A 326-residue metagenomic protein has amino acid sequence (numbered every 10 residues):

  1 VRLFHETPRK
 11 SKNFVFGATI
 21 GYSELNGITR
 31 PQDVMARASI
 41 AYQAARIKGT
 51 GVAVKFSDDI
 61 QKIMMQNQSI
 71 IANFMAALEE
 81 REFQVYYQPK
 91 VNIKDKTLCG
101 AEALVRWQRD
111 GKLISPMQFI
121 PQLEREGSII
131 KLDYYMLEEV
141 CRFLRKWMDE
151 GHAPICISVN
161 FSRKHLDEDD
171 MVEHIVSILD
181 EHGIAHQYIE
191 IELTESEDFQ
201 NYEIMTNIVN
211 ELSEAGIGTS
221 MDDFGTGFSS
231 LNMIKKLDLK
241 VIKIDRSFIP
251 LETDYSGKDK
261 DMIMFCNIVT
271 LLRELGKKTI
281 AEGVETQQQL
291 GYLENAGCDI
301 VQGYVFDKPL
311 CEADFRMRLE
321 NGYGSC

Functional and structural regions predicted by a protein language model:
R2, E6-N13, T19-K48, V54-S69 (+8 more regions): Cyclic nucleotide signaling catalytic output domains
E6-S11, K48-G49, E80, N92 (+4 more regions): Nucleotide second-messenger and two-component phosphorelay signaling modules
K12, G127-S128: Catalytic-site/binding-pocket detector for metal-dependent nucleotidyl cyclases and the c-di-GMP signaling machinery
E24, I28, I93-E102, S128-I204 (+1 more regions): Catalytic core of bacterial c-di-GMP phosphodiesterases, primarily the EAL and HD-GYP domains, capturing alpha-helical
P31, N67-I70, D133, M171 (+4 more regions): The cytosolic transmitter module of two-component sensor histidine kinases
K62, Q66-L123, N160, M221 (+1 more regions): Active-site core of bacterial EAL-family cyclic-dinucleotide phosphodiesterase domains
I93-K94, Q108-G111, S162-D169, Y188-Y202 (+1 more regions): EAL-family c-di-GMP phosphodiesterase catalytic domain
L144-M148, L179-D180, T206-E214, C266-R273 (+1 more regions): Surface-exposed amphipathic alpha-helices with a cationic face
